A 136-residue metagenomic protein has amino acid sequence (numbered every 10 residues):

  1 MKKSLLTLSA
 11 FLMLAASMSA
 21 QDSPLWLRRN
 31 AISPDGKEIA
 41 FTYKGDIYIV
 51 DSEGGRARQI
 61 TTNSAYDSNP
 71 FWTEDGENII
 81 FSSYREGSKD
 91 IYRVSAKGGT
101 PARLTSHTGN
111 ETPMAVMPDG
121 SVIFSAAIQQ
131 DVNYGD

Functional and structural regions predicted by a protein language model:
S4-A15: Sec-dependent N-terminal signal peptides
A16-A20: Sec/Tat signal peptide C-region and signal peptidase I cleavage site
Q21-P24, T42-Y48, R56, T61-D67 (+4 more regions): A flexible loop/linker signature enriched in serine peptidases of the S9 family
D22-G36: Short N-terminal segments immediately surrounding and downstream of signal-peptide cleavage
P34, T73-E74: Beta-propeller blade termini
D35-E38, Y48-V50: Blade/loop signatures of beta-propeller domains
